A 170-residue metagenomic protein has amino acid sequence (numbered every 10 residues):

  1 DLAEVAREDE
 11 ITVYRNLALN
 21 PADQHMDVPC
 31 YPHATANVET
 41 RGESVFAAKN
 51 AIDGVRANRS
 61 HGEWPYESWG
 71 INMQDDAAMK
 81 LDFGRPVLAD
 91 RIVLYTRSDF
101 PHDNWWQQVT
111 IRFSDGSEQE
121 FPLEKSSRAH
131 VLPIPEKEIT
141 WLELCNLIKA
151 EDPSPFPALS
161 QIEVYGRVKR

Functional and structural regions predicted by a protein language model:
D1-D82, P101-N104, R170: Disordered, acidic Ser/Thr/Pro-rich linker "stalks" and the adjacent N-terminal cap of the next globular domain
R56-R128, L132-R170: Aromatic, loop-rich ligand-recognition surfaces of beta-strand-rich domains
